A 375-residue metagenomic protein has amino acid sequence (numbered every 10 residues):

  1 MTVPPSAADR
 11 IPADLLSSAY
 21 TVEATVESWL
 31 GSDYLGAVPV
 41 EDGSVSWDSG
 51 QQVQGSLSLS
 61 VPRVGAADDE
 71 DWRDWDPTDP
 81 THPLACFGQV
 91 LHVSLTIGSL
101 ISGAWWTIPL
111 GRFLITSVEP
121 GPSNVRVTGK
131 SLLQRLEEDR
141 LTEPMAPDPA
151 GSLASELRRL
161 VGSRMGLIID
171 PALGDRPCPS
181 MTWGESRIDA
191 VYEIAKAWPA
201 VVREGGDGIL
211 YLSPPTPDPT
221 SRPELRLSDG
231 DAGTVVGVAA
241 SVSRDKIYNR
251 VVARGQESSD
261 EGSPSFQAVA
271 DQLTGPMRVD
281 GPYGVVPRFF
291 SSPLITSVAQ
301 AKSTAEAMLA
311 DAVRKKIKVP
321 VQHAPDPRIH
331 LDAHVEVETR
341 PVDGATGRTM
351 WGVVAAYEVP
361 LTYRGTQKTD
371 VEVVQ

Functional and structural regions predicted by a protein language model:
M1-L35, K196, G206, P214-Y363: Acidic, small/polar-enriched beta strand-loop surface segments
M1-T142, K196-P199, S213, R222-S241: Assembly/oligomerization scaffold segments
G55, G111, S123-V125, D207-G208 (+3 more regions): Envelope-exposed proteins and targeting segments
S56-S60, H92, R126-T128, K318-P320 (+3 more regions): Beta-strand secondary-structure signal
W75-L84, D170-A172, A324-R328: Short, surface-exposed secondary-structure edge patches
P122-V125, V359-Q375: Short peripheral tails and domain-boundary helices/loops at the edges of structured domains
R135-R159, I168-E193, P219, E224: Short acidic/polar beta-strand-loop edge motifs in secreted extracellular and Gram-negative envelope-associated
M165-A172, A197-I209: Short, well-structured beta-strand/strand-turn elements
